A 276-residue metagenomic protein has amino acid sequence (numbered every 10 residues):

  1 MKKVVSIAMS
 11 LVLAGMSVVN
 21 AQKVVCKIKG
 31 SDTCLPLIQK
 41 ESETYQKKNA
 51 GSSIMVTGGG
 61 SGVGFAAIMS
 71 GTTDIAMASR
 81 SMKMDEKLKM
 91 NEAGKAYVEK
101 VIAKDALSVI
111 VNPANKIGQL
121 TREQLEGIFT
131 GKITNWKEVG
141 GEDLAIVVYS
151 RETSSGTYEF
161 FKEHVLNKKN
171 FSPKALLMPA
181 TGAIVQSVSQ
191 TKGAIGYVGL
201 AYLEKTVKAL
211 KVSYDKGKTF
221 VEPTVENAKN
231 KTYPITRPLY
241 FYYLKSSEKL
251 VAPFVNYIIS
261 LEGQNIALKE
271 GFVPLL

Functional and structural regions predicted by a protein language model:
M1-V4: Positively charged n-region of N-terminal signal peptides that target proteins for export
A8-G15: Bacterial N-terminal signal peptides
A21-L276: Exported/periplasmic ABC-transporter solute-binding proteins
